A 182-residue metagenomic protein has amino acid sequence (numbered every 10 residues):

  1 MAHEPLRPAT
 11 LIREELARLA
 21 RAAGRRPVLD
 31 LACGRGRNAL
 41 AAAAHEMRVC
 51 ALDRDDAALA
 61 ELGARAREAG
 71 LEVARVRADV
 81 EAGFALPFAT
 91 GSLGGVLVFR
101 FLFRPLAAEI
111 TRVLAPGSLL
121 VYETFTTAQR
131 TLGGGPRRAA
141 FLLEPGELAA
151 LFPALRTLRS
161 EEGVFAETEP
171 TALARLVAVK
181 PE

Functional and structural regions predicted by a protein language model:
M1-R26: S-adenosyl-L-methionine
R25-G34: Conserved class I S-adenosyl-L-methionine
R48-D53: Conserved SAM-binding motif I beta-strand of class I
D55-A57: Conserved SAM/SAH-binding beta-strand->alpha-helix loop
A69-A82: Conserved SAM-binding strand-loop segment of SAM-dependent methyltransferases
A85-G95: A short acidic, Gly/Pro-enriched loop at the edge of an enzyme's catalytic core that lines a small-molecule cofactor
L102-T111: A short, conserved alpha-helix within the catalytic core of class I
S118-F125: Conserved beta-strand signature within the Rossmann-like core of class I S-adenosyl-L-methionine
